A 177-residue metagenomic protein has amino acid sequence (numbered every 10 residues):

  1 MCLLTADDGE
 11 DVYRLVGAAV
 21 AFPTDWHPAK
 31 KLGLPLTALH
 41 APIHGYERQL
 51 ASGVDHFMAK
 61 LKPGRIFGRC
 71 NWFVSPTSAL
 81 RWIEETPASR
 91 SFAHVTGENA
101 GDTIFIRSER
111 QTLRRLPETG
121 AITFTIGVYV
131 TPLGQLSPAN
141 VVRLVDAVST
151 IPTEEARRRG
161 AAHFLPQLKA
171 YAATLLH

Functional and structural regions predicted by a protein language model:
M1-H177: Extended, well-ordered protein cores
